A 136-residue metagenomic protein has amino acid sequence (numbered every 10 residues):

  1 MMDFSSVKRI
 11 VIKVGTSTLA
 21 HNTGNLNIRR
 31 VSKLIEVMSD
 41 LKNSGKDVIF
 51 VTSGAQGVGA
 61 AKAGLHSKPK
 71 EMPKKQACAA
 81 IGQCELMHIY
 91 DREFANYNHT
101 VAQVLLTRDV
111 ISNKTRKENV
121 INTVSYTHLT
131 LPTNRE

Functional and structural regions predicted by a protein language model:
M1, L86-A95, N119-Y126: Short, charged beta->alpha transition segments
M1-I49: N-terminal glycine-/serine-/threonine-rich phosphate-binding loop
V11-K13, D47-G59, V101-Q103: Short beta-strand segments at enzyme active-site cores
T18-A20, A55-G59, I111-S112: Short, active-site-adjacent cap segments at secondary-structure transitions
V48, D91-V104, L129: Short, flexible active-site-proximal loops enriched in glycine and acidic residues
A61-Q83: A charged helix-plus-loop insertion that forms the helical arch/lid used to bind and gate nucleic-acid substrates
K74-C78, L106-T115: Flexible, glycine/proline-enriched loop segments at strand-loop-helix junctions that form or flank small-ligand binding
T127-E136: Conserved small/polar residues in nucleotide/adenosyl-binding loops
